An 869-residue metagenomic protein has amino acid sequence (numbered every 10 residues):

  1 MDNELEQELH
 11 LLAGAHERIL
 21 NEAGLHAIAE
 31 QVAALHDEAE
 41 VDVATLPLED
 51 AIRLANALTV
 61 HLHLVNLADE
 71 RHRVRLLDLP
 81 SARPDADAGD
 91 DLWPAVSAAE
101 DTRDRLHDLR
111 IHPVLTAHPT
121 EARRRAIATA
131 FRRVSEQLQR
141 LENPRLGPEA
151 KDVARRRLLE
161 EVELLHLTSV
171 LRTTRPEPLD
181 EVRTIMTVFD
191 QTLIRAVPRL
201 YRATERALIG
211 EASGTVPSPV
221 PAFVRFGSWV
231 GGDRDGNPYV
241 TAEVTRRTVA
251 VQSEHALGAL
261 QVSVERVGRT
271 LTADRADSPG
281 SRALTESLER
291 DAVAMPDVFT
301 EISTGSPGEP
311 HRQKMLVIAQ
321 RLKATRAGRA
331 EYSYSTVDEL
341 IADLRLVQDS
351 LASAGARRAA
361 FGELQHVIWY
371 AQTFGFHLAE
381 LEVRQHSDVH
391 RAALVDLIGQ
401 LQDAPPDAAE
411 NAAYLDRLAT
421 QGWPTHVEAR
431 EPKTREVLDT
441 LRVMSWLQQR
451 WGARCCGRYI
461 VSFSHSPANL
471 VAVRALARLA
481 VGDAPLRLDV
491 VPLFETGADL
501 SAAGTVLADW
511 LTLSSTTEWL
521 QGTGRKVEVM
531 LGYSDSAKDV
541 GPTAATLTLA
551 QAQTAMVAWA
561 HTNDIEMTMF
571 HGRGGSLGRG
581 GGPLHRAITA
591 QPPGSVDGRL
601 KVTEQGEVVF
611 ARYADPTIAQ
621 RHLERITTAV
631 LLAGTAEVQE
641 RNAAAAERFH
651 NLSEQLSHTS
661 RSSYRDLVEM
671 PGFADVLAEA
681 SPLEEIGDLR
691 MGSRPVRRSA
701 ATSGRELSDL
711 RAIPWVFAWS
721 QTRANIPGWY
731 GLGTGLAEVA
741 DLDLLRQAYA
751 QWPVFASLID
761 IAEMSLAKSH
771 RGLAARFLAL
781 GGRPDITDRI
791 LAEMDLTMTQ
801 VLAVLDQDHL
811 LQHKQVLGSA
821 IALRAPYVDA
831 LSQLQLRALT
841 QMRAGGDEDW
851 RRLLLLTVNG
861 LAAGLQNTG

Functional and structural regions predicted by a protein language model:
M1-L415, K433-E436, L488, G581 (+7 more regions): Often metal-dependent polyanion-binding catalytic scaffolds in large enzymes
M1-N3, H10-A13, I19-N21, V43-A57 (+17 more regions): Acidic, glycine-enriched catalytic cores built around paired aspartates
L9, V182, M186, L193 (+22 more regions): Active-site-proximal structural scaffolding
H16, L200, T204, V267 (+8 more regions): Hydrophobic alpha-helical packing residues
L171-T187, A242, A250, G328-Y334 (+8 more regions): Glycine- and acidic
L208-F226, D439, L470-R478, T505-T517 (+1 more regions): Conserved alpha/beta core surface patches that mediate binding of polyanionic ligands
V240-L271, A480-L656, S662: Catalytic or ion-translocation cores adjacent to nucleophile or general acid/base/metal-coordination motifs in diverse
A324, F376-E382, H386-V471, A475 (+3 more regions): Active-site cores of enzymes that catalyze phosphoryl transfer or operate on phosphate-rich substrates
